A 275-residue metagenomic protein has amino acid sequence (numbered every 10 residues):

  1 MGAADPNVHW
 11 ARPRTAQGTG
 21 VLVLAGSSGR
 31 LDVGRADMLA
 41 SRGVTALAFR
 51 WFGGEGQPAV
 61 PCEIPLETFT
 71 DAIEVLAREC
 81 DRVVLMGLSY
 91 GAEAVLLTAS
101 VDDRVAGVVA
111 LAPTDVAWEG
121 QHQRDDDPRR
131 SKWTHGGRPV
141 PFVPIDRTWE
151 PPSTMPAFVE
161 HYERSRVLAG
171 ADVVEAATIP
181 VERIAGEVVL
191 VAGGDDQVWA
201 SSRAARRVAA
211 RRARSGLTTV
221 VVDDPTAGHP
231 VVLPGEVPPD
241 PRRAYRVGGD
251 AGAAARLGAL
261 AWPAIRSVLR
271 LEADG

Functional and structural regions predicted by a protein language model:
M1-G20: N-terminal cap/lid segment of alpha/beta-hydrolase-fold proteins
G18, A25-R30, G194-D195: Active-site glycine-rich loops that stabilize anionic/oxyanionic intermediates across multiple enzyme folds
G26-M38, W51: The serine-hydrolase catalytic nucleophile loop
S28, F52-V84: Catalytic nucleophile-loop/oxyanion-hole region of alpha/beta-hydrolase and closely related hydrolase-like folds
G29-G34, E74-I145, H161-D172: Primarily recognizes the serine-hydrolase "nucleophile elbow" in alpha/beta-hydrolase and SGNH/GDSL folds
A40-G56: Conserved alpha/beta-hydrolase
E150-P230: Serine-hydrolase catalytic core
R206, G216-G275: C-terminal catalytic histidine-bearing segment of alpha/beta-hydrolase fold enzymes
